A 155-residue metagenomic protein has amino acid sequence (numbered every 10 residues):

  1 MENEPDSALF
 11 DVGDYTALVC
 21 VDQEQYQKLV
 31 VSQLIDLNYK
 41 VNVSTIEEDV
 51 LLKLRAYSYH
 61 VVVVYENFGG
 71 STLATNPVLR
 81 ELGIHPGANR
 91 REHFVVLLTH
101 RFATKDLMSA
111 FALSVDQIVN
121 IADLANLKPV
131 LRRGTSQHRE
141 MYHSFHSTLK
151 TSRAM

Functional and structural regions predicted by a protein language model:
M1-Y26, V31, V130-M155: Non-catalytic signal-transmission and effector/linker regions of two-component phosphorelay proteins
E24-E47: Two-component/phosphorelay signaling modules centered on CheY-like receiver
S32-L34, K53, S109: Alpha-helical interaction/dimerization surfaces of two-component signaling modules
T45-V61: Acidic, metal-coordinating helix/loop segments flanking the phosphotransfer/catalytic sites of two-component signaling
H60-N89: Conserved phosphotransfer microenvironments
N89-F102: A short, hydrophobic beta-strand element within the central beta-sheet of small alpha/beta folds
T99-Q117: Alpha4 helix (beta4-alpha4-beta5 surface) of REC/receiver domains from two-component response regulators
A122-L131: C-terminal output helix
